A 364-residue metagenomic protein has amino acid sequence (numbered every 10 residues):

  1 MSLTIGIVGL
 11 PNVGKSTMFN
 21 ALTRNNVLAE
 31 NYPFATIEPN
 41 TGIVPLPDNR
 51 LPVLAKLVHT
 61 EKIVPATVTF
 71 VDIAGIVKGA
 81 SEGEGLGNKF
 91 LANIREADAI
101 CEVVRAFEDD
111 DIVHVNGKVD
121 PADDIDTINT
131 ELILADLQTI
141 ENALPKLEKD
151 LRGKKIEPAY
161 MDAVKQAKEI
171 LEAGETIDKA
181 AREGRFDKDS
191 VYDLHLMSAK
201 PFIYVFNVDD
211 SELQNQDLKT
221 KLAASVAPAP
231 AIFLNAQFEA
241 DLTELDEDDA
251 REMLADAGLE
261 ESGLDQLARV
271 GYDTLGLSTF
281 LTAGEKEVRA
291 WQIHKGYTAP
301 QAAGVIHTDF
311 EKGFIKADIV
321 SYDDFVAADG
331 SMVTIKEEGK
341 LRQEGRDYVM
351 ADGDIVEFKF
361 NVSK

Functional and structural regions predicted by a protein language model:
M1-E84, N88-D111: Conserved G1/Walker A P-loop phosphate-binding module
L3-V8, V13, F19, K146-V349 (+2 more regions): C-terminal-of-GTPase-core extension/linker across diverse P-loop GTPases
L22-Y32, P39-T41, N49, V53 (+13 more regions): Residue-level signal for pocket-adjacent positions within structured domains
R24, K56, A92, E96 (+4 more regions): Short, intrinsically disordered, mixed-charge
F34, D48-L51, V64-F70, E84-A97 (+8 more regions): Amphipathic alpha-helical transducer elements in NTP-driven molecular machines
T36, L86-G87, G117-D120, T220-A223: Glycine-rich, phosphate-binding/catalytic loops in enzymes
G42-P47, A74-E84, R95-T139, P145-E157 (+2 more regions): Conserved Switch II/interswitch segment of TRAFAC-class P-loop GTPases
E96, A351-D352: Short, flexible surface segments
